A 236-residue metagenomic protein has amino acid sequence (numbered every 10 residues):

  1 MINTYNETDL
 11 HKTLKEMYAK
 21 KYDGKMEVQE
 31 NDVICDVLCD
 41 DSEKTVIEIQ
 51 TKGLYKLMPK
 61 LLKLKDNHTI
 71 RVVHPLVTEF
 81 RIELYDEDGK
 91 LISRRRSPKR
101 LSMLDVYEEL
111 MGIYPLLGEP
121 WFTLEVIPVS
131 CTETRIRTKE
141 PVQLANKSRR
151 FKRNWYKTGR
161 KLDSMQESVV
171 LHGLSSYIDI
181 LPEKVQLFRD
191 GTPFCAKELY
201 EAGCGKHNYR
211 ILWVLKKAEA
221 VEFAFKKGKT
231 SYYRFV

Functional and structural regions predicted by a protein language model:
M1-I34, L38-D41, G89-S93, L101-S102 (+1 more regions): Acidic-basic catalytic patches of nuclease active cores, encompassing PD-(D/E)XK and other metal-cofactor nuclease
C35-G53, L57, L64: Conserved catalytic cores of phosphodiester-cleaving nucleases, focusing on short active-site segments
R94-S175: Long, low-complexity, charged/polar intrinsically disordered regions in eukaryotic proteins
L171-T192: Positively charged, polyanion-binding regions of nucleic-acid-associated proteins
F188-G203: Short acidic, hydrophobic short linear motifs in intrinsically disordered regions
G203-K217: Short amphipathic alpha-helical interaction segments
K216-K227: A short, conserved structural fragment
K226-V236: Short, cationic-aromatic polyanion-contact patches
